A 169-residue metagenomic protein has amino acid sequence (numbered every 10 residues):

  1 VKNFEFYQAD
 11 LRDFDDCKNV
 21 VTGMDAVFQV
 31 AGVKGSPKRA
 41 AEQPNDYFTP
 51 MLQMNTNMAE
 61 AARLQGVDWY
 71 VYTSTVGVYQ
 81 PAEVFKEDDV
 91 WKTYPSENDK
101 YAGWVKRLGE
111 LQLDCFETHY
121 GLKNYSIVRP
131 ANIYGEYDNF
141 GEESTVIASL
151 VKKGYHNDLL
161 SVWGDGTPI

Functional and structural regions predicted by a protein language model:
V1-Y7: Short-chain dehydrogenase/reductase
Q8-P50, A61-L64: NAD(P)H-binding glycine-rich loop region in Rossmannoid oxidoreductase-like domains and their noncatalytic homologs
D13, A26, M54-N57, W69 (+1 more regions): Conserved cofactor-binding/catalytic machinery of classical short-chain dehydrogenase/reductase
A31-G32, V71-T75, R129-A131, G166: Active-site beta-alpha turn of Rossmann-fold NAD(P)-dependent dehydrogenases/reductases
S36-P37, Y72-E87, Y101-R107, H119 (+1 more regions): Conserved catalytic-site region of short-chain dehydrogenase/reductase
F48-L52, N98-E110, G141-A148: Short-chain dehydrogenase/reductase
T56-D99, S126: Conserved Rossmann-fold NAD(P)-dependent oxidoreductase catalytic core, especially the SDR/UDP-sugar
V84, L111-I169: NAD(P)-dependent short-chain dehydrogenase/reductase
